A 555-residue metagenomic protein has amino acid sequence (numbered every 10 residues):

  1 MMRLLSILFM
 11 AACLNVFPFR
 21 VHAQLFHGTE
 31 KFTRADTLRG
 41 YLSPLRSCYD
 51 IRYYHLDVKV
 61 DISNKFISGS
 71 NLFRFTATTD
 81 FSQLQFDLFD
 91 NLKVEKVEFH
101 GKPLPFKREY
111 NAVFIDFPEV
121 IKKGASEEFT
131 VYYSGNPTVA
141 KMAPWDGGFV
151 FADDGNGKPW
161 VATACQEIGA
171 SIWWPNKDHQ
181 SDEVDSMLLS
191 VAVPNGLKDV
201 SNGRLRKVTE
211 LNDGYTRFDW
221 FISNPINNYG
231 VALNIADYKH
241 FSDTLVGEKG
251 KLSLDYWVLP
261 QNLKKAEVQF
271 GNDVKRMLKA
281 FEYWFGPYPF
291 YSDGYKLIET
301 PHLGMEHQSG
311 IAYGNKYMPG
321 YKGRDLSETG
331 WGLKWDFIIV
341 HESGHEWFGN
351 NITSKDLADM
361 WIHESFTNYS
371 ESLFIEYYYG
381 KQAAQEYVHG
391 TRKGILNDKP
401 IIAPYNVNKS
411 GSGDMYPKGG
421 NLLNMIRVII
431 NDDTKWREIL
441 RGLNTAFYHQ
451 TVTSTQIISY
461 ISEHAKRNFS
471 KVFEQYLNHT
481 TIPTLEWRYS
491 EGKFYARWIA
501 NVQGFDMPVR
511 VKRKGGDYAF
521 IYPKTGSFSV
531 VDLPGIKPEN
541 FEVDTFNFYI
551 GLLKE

Functional and structural regions predicted by a protein language model:
H22-S68, A152-P159, H179-S181, S470-K471: N-terminal, polar/Ser/Thr-rich
L25, L84, F89-A152, D213-G214 (+1 more regions): A surface-exposed beta-strand-loop module
A35, R39, P44, Y132-M187 (+3 more regions): Glycine/proline-rich low-complexity spacer/linker segments in large multi-domain proteins
G69, C165-Q166, K177-V340: Hydrophobic helix-coil surface modules that form long, contiguous segments used for peptide/substrate interaction
S70-N91, P175-H179, V184-P194, T455 (+3 more regions): Surface-exposed beta-strand/loop patches in extracellular or lumenal glycoproteins
K93-F99, V200, F469-S470, Y489-F546: Beta-strand-rich binding/interaction modules
S223, M360, E364-M425, F447: Acidic/His/Gly-enriched intrinsically disordered linker/tail segments that often contain short helix/coil "MoRF-like"
P289, S412-F494: Amphipathic alpha-helical substructures
